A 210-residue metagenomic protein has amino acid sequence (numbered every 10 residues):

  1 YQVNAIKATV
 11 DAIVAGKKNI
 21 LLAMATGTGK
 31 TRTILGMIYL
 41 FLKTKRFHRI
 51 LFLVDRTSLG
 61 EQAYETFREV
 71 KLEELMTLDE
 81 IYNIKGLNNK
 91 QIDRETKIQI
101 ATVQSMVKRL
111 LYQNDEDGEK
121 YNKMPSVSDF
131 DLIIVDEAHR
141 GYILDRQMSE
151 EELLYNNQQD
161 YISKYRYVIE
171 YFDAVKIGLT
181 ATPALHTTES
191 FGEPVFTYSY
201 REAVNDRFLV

Functional and structural regions predicted by a protein language model:
Y1-V210: RecA-like P-loop NTPase motor core of helicase/translocase proteins
